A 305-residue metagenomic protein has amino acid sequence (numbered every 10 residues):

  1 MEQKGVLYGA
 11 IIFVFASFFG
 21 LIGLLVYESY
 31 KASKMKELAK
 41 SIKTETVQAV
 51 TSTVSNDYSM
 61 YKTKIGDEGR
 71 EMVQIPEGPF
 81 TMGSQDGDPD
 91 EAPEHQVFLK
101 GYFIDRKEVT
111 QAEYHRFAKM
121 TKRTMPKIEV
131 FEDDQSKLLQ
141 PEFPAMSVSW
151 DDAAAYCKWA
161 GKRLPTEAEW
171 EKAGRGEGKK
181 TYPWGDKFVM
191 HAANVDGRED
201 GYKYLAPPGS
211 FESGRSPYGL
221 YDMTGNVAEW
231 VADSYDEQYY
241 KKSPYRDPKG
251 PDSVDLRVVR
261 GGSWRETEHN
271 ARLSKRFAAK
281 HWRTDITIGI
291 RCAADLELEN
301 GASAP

Functional and structural regions predicted by a protein language model:
M1-G9: Short, low-complexity patches enriched in S/T/P/G
A10-L24: Hydrophobic membrane-insertion alpha-helices, especially the h-region of bacterial N-terminal signal peptides
S29-V50: Ser/Thr/Pro/Gly-rich low-complexity linker/stalk segments immediately outside membranes or between
V54-E68: A short, compositionally biased domain-edge/stem linker segment
S59-K62, P89-P93, R276-H281: Short, P/G- and charge-enriched loop/turn segments at secondary-structure junctions
K64-I128, V148-D151, T224-G225: A short glycine-rich, aromatic-capped structural motif
T81, D86, T124, V130-K275 (+2 more regions): Functional-site microenvironments in short loops/helix caps that host divalent-cation chemistry
I286-G301: Short, structured beta-strand segments at or near domain termini in extracellular proteins/domains
